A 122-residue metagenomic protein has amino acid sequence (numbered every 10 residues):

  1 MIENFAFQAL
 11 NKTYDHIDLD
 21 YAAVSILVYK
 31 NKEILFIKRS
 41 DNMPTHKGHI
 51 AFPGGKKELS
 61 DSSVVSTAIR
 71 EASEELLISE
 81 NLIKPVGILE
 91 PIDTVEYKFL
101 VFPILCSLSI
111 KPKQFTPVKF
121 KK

Functional and structural regions predicted by a protein language model:
M1-H16: Entry/capping segment at the start of metal-dependent catalytic domains with acidic active-site entry clusters
E3-F5, I50, K113, V118: Short non-domain terminal segments
A6-A9, A22-A23, A51, A68 (+1 more regions): A sequence-composition feature that detects small, non-aromatic residues
Y14-F52: N-terminal strand-loop-strand
K32, K56-K122: Unchanged
